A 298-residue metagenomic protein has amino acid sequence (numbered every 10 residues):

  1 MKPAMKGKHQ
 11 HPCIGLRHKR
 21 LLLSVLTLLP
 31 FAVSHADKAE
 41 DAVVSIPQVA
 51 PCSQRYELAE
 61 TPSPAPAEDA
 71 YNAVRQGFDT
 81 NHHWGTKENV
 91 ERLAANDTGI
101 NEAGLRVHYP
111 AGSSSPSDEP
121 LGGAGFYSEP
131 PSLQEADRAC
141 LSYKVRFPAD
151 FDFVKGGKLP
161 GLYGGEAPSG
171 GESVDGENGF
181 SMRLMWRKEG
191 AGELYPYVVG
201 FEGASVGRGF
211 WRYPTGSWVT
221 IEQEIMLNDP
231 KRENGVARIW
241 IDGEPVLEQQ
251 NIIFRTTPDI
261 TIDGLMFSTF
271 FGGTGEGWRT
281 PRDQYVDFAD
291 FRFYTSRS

Functional and structural regions predicted by a protein language model:
M1-R17: N-terminal secretory signal peptides that target proteins for export/translocation
L23-P30: Bacterial N-terminal signal peptides
F31-H35: C-terminal segment of classical bacterial N-terminal signal peptides
D37-V219, Q223-S298: Low-complexity, Ser/Thr/Pro/Gly-rich disordered linker/stalk regions
